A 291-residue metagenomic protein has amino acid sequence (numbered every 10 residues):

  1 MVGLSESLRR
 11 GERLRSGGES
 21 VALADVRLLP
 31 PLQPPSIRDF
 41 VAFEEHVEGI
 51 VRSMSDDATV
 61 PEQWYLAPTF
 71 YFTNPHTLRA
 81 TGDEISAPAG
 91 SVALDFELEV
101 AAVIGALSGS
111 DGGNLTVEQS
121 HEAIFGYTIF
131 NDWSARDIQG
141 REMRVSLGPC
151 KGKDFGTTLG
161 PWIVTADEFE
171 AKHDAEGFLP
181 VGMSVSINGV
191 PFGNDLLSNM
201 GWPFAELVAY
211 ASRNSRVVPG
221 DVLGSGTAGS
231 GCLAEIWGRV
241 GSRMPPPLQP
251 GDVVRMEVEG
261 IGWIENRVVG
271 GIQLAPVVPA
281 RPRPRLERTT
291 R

Functional and structural regions predicted by a protein language model:
V2-I187, P191, P284-R291: Active-site microenvironments in enzyme catalytic cores
S5, R136-R291: Catalytic-pocket segment enriched in acidic/His residues
